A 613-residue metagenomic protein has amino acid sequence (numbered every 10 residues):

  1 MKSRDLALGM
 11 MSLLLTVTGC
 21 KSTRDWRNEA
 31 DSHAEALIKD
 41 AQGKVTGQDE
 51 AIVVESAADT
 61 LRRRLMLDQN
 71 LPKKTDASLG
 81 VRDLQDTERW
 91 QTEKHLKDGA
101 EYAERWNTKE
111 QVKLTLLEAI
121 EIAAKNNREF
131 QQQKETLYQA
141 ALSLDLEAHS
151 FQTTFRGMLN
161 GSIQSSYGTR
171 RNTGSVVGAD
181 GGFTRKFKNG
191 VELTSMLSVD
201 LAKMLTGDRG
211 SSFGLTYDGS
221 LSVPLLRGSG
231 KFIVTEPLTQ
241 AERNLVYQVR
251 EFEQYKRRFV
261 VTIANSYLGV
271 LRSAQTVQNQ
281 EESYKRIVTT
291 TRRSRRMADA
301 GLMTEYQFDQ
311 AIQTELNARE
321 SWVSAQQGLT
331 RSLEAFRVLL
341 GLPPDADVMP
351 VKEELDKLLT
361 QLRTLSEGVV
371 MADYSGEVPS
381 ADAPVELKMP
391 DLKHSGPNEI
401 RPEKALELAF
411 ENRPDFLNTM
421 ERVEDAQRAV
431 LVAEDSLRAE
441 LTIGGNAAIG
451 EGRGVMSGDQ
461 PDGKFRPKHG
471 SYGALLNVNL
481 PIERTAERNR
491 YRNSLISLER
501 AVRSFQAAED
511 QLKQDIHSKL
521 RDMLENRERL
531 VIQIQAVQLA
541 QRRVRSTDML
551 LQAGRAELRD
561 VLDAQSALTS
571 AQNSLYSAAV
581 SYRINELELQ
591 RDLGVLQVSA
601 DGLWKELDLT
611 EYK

Functional and structural regions predicted by a protein language model:
C20-K21: N-terminal Sec signal peptide cleavage junction
R24, E121-Q132, Y138-T153, D180-S211 (+7 more regions): A glycine-/polar-enriched beta->alpha junction
R24-L71, S324, G328, L333-D373 (+6 more regions): Acidic, low-complexity, intrinsically disordered peripheral segments
T75, G80-E121: Regulatory alphaC helix of protein kinase catalytic domains
E101-V112, L159-V223, K352-S380, L387-N398 (+3 more regions): Small/polar, glycine/serine/threonine/aspartate-rich low-complexity segments that form flexible
Q133, L137-E147, Y255-E282, I287-T291 (+7 more regions): Amphipathic alpha-helical coiled-coil segments
T154, S162-S166, D200-A202, T262 (+7 more regions): Structural signature of outer-membrane beta-barrel domains
S175, F213-L226, G230-N317, A325 (+1 more regions): Hydrophobic, small-residue-rich alpha-helical packing segments that form membrane-like cores
